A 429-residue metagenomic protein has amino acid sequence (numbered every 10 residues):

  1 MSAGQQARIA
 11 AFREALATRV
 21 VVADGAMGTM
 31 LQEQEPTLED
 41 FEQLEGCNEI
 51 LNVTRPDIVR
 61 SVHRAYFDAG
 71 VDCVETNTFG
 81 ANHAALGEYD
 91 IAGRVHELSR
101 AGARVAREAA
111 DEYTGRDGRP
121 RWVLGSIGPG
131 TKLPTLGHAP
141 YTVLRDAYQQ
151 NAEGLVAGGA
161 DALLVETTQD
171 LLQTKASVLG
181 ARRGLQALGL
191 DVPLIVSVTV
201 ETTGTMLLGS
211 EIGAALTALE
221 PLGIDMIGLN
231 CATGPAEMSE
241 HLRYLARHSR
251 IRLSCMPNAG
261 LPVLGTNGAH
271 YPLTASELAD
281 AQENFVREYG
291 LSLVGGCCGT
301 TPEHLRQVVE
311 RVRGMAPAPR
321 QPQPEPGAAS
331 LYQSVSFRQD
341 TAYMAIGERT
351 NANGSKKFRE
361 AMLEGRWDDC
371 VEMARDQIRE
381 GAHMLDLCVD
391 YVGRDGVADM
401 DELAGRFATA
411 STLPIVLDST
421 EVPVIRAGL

Functional and structural regions predicted by a protein language model:
M1-L429: Domain-level signal for soluble alpha/beta catalytic cores
